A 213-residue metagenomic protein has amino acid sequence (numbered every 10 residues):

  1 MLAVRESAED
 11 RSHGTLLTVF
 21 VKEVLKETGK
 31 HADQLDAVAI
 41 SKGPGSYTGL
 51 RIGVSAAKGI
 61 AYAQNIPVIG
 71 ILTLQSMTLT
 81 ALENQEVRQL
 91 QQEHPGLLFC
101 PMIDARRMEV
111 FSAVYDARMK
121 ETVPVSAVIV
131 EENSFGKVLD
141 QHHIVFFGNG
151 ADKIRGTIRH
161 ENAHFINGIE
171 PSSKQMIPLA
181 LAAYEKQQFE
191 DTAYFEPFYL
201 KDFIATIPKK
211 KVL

Functional and structural regions predicted by a protein language model:
M1-E6, R155, F189, L213: Patatin-like phospholipase
M1-K42: N-terminal beta-alpha supersecondary unit
A8-L16, Y47, R51, S55 (+2 more regions): Residues at secondary-structure transition points
V24-T28, A63, A81, S173-Y184: Stable alpha-helical structural segments in soluble proteins, enriched in small hydrophobic residues
A39-T73: DPxDG-like acidic metal-binding loop motif
P67-P171, Y199, I204: Surface "functional belts" at beta-alpha junctions
I166-L213: Acyltransferase
